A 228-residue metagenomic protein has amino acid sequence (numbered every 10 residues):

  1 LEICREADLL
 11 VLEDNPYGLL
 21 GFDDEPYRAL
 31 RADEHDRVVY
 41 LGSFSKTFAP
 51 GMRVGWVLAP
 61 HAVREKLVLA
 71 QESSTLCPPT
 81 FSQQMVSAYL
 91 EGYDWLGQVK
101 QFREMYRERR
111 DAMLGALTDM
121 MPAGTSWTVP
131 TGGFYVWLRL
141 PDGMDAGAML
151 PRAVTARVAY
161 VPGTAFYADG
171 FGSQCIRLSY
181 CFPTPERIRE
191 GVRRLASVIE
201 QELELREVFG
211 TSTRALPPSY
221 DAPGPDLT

Functional and structural regions predicted by a protein language model:
L1-L10, Y17-A49: Active-site pre-lysine segment of PLP-dependent enzymes
V39-E104, Y220-D221: Conserved core segment of the aminotransferase class I/II
S87, E104-L114, S126-R139, M149-P151: Conserved glycine-rich beta-strand-loop-beta hairpin in the small C-terminal domain of fold type I
M144-M149, E186-E190: Short, conserved charged micro-motifs
T155, A168-T228: PLP-dependent enzyme catalytic core of the Aspartate aminotransferase-like
